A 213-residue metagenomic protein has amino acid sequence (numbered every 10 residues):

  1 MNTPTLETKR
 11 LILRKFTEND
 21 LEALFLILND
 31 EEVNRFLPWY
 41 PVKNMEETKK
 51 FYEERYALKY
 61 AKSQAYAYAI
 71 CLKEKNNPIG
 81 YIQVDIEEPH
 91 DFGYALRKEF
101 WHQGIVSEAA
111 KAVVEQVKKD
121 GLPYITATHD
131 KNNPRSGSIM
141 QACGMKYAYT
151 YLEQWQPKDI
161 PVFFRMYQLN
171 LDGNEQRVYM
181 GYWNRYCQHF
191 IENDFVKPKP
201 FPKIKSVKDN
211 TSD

Functional and structural regions predicted by a protein language model:
M1, E54-R55: A generic local structural motif
M1-R35, A69-D213: Acyl-donor (CoA/ACP) binding surface of acyl/acetyltransferases
F25, W39-Y40, K62: Short, surface-exposed helix-loop/turn micro-motifs enriched in polar/charged residues
E32-E54, Y66: Conserved GNAT-fold acetyl-CoA-binding loop/helix
N44-E46, K59, D159: A short hydrophobic/aromatic micro-motif that marks alpha-helical segments and, especially, helix-coil
R55-A69: A short helix-loop-beta-strand connector motif used in the catalytic cores of GNAT acetyltransferases and, in some
